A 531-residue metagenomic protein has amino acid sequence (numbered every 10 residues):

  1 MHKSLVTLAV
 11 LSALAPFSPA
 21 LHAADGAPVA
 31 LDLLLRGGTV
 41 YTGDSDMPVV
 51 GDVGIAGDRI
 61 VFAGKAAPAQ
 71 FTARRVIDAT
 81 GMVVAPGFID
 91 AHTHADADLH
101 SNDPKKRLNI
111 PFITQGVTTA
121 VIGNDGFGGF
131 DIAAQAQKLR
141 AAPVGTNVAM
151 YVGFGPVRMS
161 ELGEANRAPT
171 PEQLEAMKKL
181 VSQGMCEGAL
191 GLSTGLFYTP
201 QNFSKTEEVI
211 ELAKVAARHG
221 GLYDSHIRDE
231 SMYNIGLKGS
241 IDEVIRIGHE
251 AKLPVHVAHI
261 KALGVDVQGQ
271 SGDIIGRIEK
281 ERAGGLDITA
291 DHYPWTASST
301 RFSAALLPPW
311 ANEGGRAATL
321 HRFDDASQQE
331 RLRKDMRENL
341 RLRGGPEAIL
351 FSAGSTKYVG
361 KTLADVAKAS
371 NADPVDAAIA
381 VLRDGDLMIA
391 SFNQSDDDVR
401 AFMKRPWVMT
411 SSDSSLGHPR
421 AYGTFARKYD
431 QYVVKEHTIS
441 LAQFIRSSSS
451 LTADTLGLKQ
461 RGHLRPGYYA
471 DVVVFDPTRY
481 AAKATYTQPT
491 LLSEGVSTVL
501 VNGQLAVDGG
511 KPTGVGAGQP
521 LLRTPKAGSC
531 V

Functional and structural regions predicted by a protein language model:
T7-F17: Bacterial N-terminal signal peptides
D25-L33, V40-G87: Histidine-rich, glycine-flanked metal-binding segment
G38, V53, D58, G81 (+14 more regions): Divalent metal-coordination and catalytic microenvironments
V40-D52, I389-V399, E436, S440-Q443 (+1 more regions): Acidic, glycine-enriched loop/beta-strand segments at the rims of small-molecule binding/catalytic pockets
A79-V84, F88-T194, A213-K214, R218-L222 (+1 more regions): Divalent-metal coordination cores built from histidine and acidic residues
Y151-V152, S160, E164-P171, E175-T199 (+4 more regions): Active-site neighborhoods of metal-dependent hydrolases
Q183, A189-E243: Divalent metal-binding pocket/active-site signature
G314, R322-D325, R400-W407, D413 (+2 more regions): C-terminal cap of metal-dependent C-N hydrolases
